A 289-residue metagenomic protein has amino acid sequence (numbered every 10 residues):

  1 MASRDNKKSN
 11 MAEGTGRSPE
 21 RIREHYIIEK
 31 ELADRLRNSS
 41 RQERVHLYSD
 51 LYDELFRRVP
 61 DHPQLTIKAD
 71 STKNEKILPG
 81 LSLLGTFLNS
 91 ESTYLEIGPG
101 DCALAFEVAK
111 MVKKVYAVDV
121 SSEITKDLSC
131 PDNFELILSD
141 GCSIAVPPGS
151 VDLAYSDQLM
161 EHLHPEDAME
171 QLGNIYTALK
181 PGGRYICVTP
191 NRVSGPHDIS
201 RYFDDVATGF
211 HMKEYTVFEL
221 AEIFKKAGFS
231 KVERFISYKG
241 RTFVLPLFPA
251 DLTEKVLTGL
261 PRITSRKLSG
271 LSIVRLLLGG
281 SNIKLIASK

Functional and structural regions predicted by a protein language model:
A2-G149, L153-D157, M169-G173, G280-I283: Conserved N-terminal segment of class I S-adenosyl-L-methionine
N10-S39, R44, L65-D70, V120 (+4 more regions): S-adenosyl-L-methionine-dependent methyltransferase catalytic module, highlighting the catalytic core
E161: Catalytic acidic motif of RecA-like/P-loop NTPases
